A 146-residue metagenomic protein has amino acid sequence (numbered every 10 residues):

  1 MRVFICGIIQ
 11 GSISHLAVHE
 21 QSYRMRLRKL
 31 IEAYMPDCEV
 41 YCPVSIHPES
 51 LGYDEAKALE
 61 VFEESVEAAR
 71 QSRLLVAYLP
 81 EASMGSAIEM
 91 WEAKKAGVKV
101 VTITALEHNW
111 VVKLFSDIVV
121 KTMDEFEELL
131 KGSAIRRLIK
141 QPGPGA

Functional and structural regions predicted by a protein language model:
M1-A146: Conserved catalytic or regulatory cores that recognize and/or transform ribose-phosphate-containing ligands
